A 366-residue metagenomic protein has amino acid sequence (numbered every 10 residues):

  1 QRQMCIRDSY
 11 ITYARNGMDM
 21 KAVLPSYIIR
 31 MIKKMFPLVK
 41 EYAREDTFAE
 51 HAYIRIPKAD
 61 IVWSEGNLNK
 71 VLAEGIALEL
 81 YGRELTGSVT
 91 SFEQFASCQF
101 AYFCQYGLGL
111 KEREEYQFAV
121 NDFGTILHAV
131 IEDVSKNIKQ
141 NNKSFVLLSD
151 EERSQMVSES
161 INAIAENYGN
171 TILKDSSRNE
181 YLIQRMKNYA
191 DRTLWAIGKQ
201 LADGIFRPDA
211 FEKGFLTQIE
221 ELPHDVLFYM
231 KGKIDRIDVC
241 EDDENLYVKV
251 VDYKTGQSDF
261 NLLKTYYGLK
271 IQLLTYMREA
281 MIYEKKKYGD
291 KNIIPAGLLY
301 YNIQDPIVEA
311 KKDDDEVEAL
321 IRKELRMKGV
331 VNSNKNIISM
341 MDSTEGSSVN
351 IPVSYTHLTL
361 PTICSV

Functional and structural regions predicted by a protein language model:
R2-I6, T359-I363: Short, small-residue-biased leader/transition segments that mark boundaries at the very start of proteins
Q3, R7-F36: C-terminal accessory regions
N16-M20, F36-L358, S365: Structural signature of nuclease core domains in nucleic-acid processing machines
